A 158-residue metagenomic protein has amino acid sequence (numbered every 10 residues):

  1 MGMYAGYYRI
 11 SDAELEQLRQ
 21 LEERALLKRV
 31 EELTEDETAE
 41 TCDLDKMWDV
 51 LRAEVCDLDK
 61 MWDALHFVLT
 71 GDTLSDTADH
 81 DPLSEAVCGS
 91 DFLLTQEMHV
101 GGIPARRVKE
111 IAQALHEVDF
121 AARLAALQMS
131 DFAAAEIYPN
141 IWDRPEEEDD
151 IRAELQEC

Functional and structural regions predicted by a protein language model:
M1-E157: Acidic (Asp/Glu-rich) sequence patches and key acidic residues that form negatively charged surfaces used
